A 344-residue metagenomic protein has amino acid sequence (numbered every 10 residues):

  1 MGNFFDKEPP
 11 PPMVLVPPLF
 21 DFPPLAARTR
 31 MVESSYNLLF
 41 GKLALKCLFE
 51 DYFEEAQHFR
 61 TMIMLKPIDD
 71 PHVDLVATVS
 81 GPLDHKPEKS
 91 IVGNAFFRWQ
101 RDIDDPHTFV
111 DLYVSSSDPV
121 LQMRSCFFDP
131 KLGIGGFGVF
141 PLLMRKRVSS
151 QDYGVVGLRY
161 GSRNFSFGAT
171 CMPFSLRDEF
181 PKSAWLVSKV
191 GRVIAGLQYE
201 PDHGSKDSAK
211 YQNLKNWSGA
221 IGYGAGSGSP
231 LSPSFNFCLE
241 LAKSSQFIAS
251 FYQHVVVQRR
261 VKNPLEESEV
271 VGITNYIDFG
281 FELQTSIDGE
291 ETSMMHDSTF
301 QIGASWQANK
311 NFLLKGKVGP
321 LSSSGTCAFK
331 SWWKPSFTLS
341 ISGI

Functional and structural regions predicted by a protein language model:
M1-I344: Beta-stranded membrane pore/translocator domains
